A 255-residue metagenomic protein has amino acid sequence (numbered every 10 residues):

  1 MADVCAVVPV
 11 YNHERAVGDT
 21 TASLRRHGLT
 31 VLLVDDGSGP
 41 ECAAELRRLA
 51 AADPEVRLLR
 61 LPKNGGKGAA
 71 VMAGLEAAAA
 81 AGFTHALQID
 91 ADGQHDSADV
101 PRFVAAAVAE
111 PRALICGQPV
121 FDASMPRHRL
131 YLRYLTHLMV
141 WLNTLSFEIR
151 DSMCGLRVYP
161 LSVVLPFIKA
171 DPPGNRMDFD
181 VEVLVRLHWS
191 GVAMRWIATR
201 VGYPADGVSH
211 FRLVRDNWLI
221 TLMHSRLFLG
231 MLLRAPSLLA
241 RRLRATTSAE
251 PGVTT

Functional and structural regions predicted by a protein language model:
M1, A170-T255: Hydrophobic helical membrane-anchoring modules
N12-R26: Short, well-formed alpha-helical segments that are part of the catalytic scaffolds of diverse glycosyltransferases
R15-D19, P40-L49: Acidic helix N-cap motif at the loop->helix transition within catalytic regions of sugar-transfer enzymes
L29-S38, L59-L61, I89: Short beta-strand/loop segment that forms part of the nucleotide-sugar
D35-A44, G93: A conserved acidic beta->alpha catalytic loop
A44-T84: Conserved donor nucleotide-binding strand/loop of the catalytic core
K63, A69-A80, S97-M177, P204-F211 (+1 more regions): Acceptor/aglycone-binding surface of glycosyltransferases and processive sugar-polymer synthases
F83-Q94: Short beta-strand-to-loop acidic/aromatic patch adjacent to the donor-nucleotide binding site
